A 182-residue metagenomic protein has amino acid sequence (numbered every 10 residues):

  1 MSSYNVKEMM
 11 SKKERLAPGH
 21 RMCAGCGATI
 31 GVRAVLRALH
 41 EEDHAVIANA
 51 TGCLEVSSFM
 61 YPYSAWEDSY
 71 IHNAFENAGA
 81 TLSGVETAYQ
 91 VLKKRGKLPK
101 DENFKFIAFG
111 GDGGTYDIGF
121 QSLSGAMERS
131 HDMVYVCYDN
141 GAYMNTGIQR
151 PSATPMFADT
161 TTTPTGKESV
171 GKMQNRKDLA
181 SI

Functional and structural regions predicted by a protein language model:
S2-Y135, Y143-M144, I148-D159, K172-M173: Cofactor-binding active-site loop characterized by glycine-rich and histidine/acidic residues
D139: ATP-dependent adenylation/pyrophosphate-handling site
T162, K167-E168: Internal, well-ordered alpha/beta segment that forms a basic, Gly-enriched binding/recognition surface
G171-I182: A structural motif
